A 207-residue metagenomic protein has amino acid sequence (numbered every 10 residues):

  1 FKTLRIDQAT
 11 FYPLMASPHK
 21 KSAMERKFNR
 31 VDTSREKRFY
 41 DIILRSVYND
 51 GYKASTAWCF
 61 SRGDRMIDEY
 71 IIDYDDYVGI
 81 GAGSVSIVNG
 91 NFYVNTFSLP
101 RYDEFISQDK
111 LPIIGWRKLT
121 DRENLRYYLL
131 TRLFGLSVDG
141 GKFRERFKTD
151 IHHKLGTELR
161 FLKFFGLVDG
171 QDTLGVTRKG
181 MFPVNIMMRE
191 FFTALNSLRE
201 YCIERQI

Functional and structural regions predicted by a protein language model:
F1-T149, Q206: C-terminal scaffold of the Radical SAM
F11, A57, K154, Q171-D172: Residue-level detector of family-conserved "landmark" positions at structurally sensitive sites
I42, K154-T157, I186, E190: Long, highly charged amphipathic alpha-helices
E123-Y127, G156, M181-N185: Non-catalytic, well-ordered alpha-helical scaffold segments
K148-K163: Short amphipathic alpha-helical interaction segments
K163-T173: A short, conserved structural fragment
T177: Short, conserved phosphate/pyrophosphate- and ester-handling motifs at nucleotide-, phospho-/glycolipid
M181-I207: Short, amphipathic alpha-helical interaction segments positioned at domain boundaries
